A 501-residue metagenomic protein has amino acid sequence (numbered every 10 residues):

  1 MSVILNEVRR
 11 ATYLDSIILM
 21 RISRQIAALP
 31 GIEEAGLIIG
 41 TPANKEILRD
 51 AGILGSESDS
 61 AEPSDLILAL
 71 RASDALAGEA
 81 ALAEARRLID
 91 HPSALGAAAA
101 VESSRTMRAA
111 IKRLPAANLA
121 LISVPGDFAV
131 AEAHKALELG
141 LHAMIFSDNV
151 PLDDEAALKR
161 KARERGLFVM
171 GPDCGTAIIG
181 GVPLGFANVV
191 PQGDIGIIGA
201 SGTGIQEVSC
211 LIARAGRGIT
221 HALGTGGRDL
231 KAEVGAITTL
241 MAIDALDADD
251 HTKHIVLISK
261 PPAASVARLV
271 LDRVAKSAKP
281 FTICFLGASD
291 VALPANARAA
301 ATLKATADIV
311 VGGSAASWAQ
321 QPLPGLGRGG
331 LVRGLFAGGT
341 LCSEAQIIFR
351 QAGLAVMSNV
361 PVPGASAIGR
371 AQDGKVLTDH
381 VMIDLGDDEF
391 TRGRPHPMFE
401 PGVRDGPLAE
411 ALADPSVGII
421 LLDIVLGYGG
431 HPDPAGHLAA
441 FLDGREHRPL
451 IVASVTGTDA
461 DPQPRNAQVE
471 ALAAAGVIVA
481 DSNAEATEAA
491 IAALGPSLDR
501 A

Functional and structural regions predicted by a protein language model:
S2-A501: Catalytic-core regions of core metabolic enzymes, especially those transforming organic acids/acyl-group intermediates
